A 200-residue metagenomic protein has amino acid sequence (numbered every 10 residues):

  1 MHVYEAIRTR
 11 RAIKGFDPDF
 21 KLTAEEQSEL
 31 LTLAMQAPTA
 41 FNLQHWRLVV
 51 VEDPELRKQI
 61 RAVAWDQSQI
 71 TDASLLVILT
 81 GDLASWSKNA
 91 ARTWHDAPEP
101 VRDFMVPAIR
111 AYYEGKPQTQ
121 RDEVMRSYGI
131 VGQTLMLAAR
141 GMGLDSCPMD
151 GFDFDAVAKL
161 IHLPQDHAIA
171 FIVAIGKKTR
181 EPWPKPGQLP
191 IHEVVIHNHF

Functional and structural regions predicted by a protein language model:
M1-F200: Acidic, surface-exposed loops and disordered segments
